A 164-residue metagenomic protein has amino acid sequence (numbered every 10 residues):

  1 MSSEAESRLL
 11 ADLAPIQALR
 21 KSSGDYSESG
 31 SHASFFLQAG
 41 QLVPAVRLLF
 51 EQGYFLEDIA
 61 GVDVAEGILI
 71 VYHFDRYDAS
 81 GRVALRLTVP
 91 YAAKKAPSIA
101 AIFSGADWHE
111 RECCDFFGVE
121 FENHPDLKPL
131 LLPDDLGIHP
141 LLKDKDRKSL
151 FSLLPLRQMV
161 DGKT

Functional and structural regions predicted by a protein language model:
M1-T164: Terminal low-complexity/charged segments
